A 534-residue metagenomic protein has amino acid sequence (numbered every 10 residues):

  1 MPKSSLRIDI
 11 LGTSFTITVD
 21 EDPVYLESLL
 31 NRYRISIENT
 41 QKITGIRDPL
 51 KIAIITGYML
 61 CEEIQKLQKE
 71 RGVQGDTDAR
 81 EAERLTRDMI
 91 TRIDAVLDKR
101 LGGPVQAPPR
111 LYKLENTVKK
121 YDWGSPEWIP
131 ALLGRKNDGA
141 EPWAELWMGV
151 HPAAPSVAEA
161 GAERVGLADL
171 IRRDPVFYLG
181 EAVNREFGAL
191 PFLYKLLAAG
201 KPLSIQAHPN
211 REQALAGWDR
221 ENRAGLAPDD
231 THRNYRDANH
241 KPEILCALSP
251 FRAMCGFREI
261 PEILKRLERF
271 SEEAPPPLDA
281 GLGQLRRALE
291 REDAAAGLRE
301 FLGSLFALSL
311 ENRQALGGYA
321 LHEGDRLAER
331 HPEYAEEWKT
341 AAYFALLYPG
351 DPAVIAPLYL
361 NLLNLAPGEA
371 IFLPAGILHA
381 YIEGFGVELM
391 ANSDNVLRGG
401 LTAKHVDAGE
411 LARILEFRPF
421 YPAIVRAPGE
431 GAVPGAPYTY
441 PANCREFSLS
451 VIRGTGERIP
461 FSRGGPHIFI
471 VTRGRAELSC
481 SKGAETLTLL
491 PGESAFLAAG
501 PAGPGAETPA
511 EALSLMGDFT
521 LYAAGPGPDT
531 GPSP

Functional and structural regions predicted by a protein language model:
L50-A53, G57-A82: Long, hydrophobic or amphipathic alpha-helical segments
G103-R330, A403-Y421, L449: Transition-metal
M148-V150, L196-G200, A207, P242-F251 (+5 more regions): Short, conserved beta-strand element in jelly-roll/cupin
S156-E159, L167-V183, G256-F257, L347-A366 (+2 more regions): A short beta-strand-loop-beta hairpin characteristic of the jelly-roll/cupin
L197-P202, P209-E212, D237-E243, S249-A253 (+4 more regions): Ligand-binding loop in jelly-roll beta-barrel domains
L360-F372, I377-L378, C480-E507: Short acidic-glycine-tyrosine-enriched beta hairpin
F385-T439: C-terminal, non-catalytic macromolecule-binding modules
V433-A436, S448-G464, P491, G500: Conserved short histidine dyad/triad with adjacent acidic residue
